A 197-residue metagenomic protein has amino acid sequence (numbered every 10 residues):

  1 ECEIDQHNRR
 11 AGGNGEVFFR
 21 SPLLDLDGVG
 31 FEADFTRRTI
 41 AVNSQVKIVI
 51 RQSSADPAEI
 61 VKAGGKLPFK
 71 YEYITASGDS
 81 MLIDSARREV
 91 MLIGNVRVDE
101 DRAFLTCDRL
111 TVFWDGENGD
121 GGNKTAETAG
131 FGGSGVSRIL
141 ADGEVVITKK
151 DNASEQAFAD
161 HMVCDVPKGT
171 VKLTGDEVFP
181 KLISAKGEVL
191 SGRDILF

Functional and structural regions predicted by a protein language model:
E1-F197: Mature-chain termini and adjacent capping regions
